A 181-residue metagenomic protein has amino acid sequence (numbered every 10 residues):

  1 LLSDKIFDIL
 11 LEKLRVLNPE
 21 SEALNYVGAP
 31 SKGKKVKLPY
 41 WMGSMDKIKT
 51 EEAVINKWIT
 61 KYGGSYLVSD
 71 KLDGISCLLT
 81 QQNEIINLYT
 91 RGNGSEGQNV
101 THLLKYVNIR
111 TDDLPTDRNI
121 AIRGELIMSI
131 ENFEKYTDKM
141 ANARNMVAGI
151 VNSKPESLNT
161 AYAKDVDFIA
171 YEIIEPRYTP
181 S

Functional and structural regions predicted by a protein language model:
L1-T111: Phosphate/adenylate-binding "loop-and-lid" substructures adjacent to NTP/NAD/dNTP-binding pockets in NTP-dependent
L14, L78, Q82-S181: N-terminal cationic and glycine-rich segments that engage phosphates or anionic surfaces
